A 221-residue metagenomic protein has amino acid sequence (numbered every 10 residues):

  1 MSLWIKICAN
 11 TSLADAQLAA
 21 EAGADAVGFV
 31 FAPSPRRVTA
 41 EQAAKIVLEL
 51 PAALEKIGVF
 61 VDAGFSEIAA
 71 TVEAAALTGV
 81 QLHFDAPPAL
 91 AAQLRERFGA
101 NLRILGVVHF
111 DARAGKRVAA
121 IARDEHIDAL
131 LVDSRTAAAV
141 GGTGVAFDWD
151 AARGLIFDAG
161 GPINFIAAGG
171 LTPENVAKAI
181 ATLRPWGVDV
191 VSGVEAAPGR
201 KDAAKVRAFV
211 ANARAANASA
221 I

Functional and structural regions predicted by a protein language model:
M1-V188, S192-I221: Conserved N-terminal beta1-alpha1 strand-loop-helix module at the mouth
